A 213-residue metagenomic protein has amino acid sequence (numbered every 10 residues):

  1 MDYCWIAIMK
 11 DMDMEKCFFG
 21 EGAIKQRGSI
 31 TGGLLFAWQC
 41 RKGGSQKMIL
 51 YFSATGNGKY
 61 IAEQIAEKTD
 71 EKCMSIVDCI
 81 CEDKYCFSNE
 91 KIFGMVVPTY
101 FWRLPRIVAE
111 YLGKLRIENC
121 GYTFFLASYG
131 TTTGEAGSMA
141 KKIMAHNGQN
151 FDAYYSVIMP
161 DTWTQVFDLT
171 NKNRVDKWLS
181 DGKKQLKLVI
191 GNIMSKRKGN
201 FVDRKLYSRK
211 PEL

Functional and structural regions predicted by a protein language model:
D2-Y3, D11-D13: Intrinsic-disorder-associated, low-complexity terminal segments enriched in Asp/Asn/His/Tyr and depleted of Lys/Arg
A7-I8, G20, G43: General secretory precursor processing signal
D11, Q26-L34, G43-S45: Positively charged N-terminal leader segments that act as targeting/secretion signals
M14-K16, G22, Q26-R27: Ser/Thr/Pro/Gly-rich low-complexity, intrinsically disordered segments
E15-F18, R41, K47-I49, S53-I61 (+2 more regions): FMN-binding flavodoxin-like domain, especially the glycine-rich phosphate-binding loop
A23-I24, Q39-R41: Intrinsic disorder/low-complexity segments in short proteins, especially the signal peptide and propeptide regions
